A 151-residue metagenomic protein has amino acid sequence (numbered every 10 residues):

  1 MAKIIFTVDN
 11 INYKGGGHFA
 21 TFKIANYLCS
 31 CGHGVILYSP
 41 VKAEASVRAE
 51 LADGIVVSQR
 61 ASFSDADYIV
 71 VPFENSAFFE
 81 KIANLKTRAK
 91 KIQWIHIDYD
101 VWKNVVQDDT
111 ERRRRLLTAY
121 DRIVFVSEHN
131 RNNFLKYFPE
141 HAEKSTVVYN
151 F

Functional and structural regions predicted by a protein language model:
M1-I5: Extreme N-terminal starter segment of soluble prokaryotic enzymes
V8-A20: A short, glycine/small-residue-rich beta-strand->loop->alpha-helix junction that serves as a flexible
G17-S30, A43-V47: Short amphipathic alpha-helix
I55-D65: Short acidic low-complexity segments
I69, A119-E128: A short beta-strand/loop micro-motif in the catalytic core of glycosyltransferases that engages the nucleotide-sugar
V71-A77, I95: Short His-centered aromatic/hydrophobic patch
V106-I123: Membrane-proximal helix-turn-helix segments that form the acceptor-binding/catalytic region of lipid-linked
H129, F151: Carbohydrate-associated surface elements
